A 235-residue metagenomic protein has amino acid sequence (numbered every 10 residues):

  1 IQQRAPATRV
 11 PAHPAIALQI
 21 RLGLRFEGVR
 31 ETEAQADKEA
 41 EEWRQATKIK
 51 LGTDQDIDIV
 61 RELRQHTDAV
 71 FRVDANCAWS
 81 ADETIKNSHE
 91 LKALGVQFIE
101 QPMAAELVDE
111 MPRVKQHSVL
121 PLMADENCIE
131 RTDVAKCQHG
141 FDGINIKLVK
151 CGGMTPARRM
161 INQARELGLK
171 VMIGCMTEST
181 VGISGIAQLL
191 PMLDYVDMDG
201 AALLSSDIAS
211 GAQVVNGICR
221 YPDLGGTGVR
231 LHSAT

Functional and structural regions predicted by a protein language model:
I1-R9: Metal- or metallocofactor-binding catalytic centers and their adjacent structured scaffolds across diverse enzyme
P6, Q65-D68, A93, E166-L169 (+1 more regions): Generic secondary-structure signature for well-ordered alpha-helical cores
R9, P14, L231-S233: Intrinsically disordered, low-complexity segments enriched in serine/threonine/proline/glycine and often basic
H13-S118: Metal-dependent enolase-superfamily TIM-barrel catalytic cores that perform enediolate-based chemistry
G23-F26, I49-G52, A75-N76, P102 (+5 more regions): Fold-independent oxyanion-binding glycine-rich loops and adjacent beta-strand/coil segments at enzyme active sites
Q55-I57, A81-E83, L107, T132-D133 (+4 more regions): Active-site-proximal flexible loops/turns
E106-M111, H117-D199: Catalytic alpha/beta core domains of metabolic enzymes, predominantly
M176-T235: Flexible C-terminal active-site loop/helix
